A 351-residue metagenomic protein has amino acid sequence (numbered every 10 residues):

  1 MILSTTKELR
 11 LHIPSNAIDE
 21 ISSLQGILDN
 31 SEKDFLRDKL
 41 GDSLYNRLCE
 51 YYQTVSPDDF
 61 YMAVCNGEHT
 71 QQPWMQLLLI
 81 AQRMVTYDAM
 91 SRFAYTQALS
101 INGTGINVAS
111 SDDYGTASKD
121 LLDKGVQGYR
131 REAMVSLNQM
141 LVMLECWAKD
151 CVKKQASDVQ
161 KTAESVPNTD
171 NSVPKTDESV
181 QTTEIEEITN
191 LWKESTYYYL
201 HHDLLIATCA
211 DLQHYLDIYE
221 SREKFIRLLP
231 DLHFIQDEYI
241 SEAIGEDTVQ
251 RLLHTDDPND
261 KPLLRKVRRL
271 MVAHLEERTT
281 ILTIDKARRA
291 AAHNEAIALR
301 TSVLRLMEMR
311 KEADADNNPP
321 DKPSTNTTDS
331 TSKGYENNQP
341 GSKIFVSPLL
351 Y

Functional and structural regions predicted by a protein language model:
M1-Q82, T96-Y351: Conserved short "hinge" loops at termini or chain/domain junctions
V85: Catalytic-loop motifs flanking and including active-site residues across diverse enzymes
